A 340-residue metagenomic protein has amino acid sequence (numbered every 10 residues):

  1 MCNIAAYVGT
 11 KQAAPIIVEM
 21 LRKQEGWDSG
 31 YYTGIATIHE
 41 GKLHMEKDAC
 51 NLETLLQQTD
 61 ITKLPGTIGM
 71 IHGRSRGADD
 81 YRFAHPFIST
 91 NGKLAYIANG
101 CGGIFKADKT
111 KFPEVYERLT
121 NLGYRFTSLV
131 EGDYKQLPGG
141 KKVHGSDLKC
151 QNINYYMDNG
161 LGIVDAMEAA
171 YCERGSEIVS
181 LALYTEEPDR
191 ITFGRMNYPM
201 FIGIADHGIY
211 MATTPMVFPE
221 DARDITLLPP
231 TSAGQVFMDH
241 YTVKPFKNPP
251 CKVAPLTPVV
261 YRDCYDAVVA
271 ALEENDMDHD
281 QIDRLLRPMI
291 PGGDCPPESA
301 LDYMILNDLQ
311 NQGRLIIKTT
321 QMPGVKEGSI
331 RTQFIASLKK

Functional and structural regions predicted by a protein language model:
M1-K340: Conserved short alpha-helical segments that host acidic/polar catalytic motifs at enzyme active sites
